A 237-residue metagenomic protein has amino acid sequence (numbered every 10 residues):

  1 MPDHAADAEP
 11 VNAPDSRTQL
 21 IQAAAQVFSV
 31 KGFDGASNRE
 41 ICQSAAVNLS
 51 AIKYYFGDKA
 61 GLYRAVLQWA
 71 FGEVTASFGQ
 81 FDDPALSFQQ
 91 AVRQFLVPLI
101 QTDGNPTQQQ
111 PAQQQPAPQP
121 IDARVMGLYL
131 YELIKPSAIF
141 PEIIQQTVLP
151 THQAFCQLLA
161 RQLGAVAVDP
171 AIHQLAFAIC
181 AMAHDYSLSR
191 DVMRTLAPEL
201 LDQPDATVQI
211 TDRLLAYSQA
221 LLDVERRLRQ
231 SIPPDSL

Functional and structural regions predicted by a protein language model:
M1-D15, R227-L237: N-terminal intrinsically disordered/low-complexity leader segments
R17-Q22, Y55-G79, R93, P141 (+1 more regions): An amphipathic alpha-helix adjacent to DNA-recognition modules
Q19, V27-G61, A65-W69: Helix-turn-helix
G79-R124, I172-I179: Hydrophobic alpha-helical connector segments
Q90, S137-L163, V208, D212-A216: Amphipathic alpha-helical packing segments from all-alpha helical-bundle domains
P106-Q145, R190-L196: Amphipathic alpha-helical segments used for helix-helix packing
R124-Y131, V168-D191, Q209, R213-Y217: Hydrophobic alpha-helical segments that form the core of small-molecule binding pockets and/or dimer interfaces
L149-H173, L222-P233: Hydrophobic alpha-helical bundle segments that form small-molecule/ligand-binding pockets
